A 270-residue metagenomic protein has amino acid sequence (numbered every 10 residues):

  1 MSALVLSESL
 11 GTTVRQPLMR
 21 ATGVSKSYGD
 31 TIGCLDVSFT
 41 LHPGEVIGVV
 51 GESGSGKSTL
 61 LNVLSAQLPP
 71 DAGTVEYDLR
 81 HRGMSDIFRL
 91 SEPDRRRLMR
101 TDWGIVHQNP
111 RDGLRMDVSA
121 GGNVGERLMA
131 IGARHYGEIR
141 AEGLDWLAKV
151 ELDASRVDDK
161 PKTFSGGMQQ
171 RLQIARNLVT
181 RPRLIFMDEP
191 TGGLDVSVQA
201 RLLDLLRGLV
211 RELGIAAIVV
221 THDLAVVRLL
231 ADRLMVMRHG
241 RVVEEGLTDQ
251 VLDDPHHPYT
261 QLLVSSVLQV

Functional and structural regions predicted by a protein language model:
V50-E52: The feature captures the beta-strand-to-loop junction immediately N-terminal to the Walker
S65: Helix-to-loop junction immediately C-terminal to a conserved catalytic motif
T74-R97: ABC ATPase NBD Q-loop/coupling interface
K160-F164, M168: Conserved ABC ATPase signature
E245-G246: ABC ATPase "signature
